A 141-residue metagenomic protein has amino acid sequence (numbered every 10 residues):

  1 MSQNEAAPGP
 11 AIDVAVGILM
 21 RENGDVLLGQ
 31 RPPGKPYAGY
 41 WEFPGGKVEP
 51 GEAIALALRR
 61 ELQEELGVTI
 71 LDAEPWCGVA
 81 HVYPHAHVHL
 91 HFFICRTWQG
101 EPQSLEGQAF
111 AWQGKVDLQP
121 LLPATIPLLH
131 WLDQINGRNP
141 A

Functional and structural regions predicted by a protein language model:
S2-V26, K47: Conserved N-terminal beta-strand and adjoining loop/helix that marks the start of the Nudix/MutT-like hydrolase domain
N4-E5, W76-V82: Short, solvent-exposed loop/turn elements at beta->coil junctions and helix N-caps that rim active or binding pockets
N4-G9, D133-A141: Generic C-terminal helix-cap and adjacent flexible tail
I18, L28, L90-I94, F110-W112: Conserved hydrophobic/aromatic beta-strand scaffold that supports enzyme active sites
R21, T69, V79-E101, L132: Active-site-adjacent beta-strand/loop module that shapes the phosphate/pyrophosphate-binding cleft
D25-E64: Conserved Nudix-box catalytic region and its N-terminal flanking loop in Nudix hydrolases and closely related
E65-D72: Short secondary-structure junctions
I94, P102-N136: NUDIX/MutT-family hydrolases
